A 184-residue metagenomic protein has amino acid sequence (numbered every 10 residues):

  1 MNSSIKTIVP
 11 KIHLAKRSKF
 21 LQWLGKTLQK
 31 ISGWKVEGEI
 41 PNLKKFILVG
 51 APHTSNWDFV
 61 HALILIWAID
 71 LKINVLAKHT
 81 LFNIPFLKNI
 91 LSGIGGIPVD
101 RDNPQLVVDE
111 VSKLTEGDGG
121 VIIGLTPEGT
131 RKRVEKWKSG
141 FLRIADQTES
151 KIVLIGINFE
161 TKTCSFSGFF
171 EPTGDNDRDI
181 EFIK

Functional and structural regions predicted by a protein language model:
M1-G33: N-terminal membrane-anchoring alpha-helices
K11-L14, Q29-K184: Soluble catalytic domains of membrane acyltransferases
